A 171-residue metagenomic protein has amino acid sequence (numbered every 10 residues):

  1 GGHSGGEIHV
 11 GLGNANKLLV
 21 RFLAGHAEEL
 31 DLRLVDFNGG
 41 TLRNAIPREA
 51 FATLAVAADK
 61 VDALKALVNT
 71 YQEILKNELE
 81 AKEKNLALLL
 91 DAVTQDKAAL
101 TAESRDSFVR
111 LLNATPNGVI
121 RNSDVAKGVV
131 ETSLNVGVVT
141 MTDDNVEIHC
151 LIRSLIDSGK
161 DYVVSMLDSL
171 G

Functional and structural regions predicted by a protein language model:
G1-R153: Midchain, well-structured core segments that form catalytic/ion-binding scaffolds
S158-G171: Redox- and metal-dependent alpha/beta enzyme cores, enriched for Fe-S-associated oxidoreductases and cofactor-handling
